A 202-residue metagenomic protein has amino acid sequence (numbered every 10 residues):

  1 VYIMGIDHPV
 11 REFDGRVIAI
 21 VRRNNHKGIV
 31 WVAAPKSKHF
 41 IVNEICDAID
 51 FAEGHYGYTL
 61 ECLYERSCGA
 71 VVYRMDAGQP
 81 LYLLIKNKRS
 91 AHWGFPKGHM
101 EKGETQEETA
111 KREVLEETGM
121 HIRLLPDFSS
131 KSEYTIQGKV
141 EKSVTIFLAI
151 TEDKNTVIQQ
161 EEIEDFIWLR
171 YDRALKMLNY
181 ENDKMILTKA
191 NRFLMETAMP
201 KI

Functional and structural regions predicted by a protein language model:
V1-L63: Hydrophobic N-terminal alpha-helices or hydrophobic patches in metabolic proteins across all domains of life
D7-V10, A77-G78, R89-H92, S130 (+1 more regions): Short, charged/polar surface micro-motifs in flexible loops or helix N-caps
F13-D14, H26-I29, R66-S67, S143 (+1 more regions): A generic structural signal for well-ordered coil/turn residues at beta-strand boundaries that shape enzyme active-site
N25-K27, K88, G94, Q159-E162: Short glycine-enriched loop/turn motifs at secondary-structure junctions
A33, A70, F147-T151: Short beta-strand element of the conserved SAM-dependent methyltransferase core
D50-Y64, K176, E181-I202: Charged phosphate-binding loop/patch that engages nucleotide di/tri-phosphates or the phosphate backbone of nucleic
E61-F95: N-terminal strand-loop-strand
G98-T188: Unchanged
